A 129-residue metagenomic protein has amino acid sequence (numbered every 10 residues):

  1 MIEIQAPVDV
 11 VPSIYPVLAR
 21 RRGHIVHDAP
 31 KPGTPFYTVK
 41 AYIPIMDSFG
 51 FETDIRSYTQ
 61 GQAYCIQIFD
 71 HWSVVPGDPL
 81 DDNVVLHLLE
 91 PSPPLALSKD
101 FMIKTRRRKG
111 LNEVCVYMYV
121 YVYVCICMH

Functional and structural regions predicted by a protein language model:
M1-Y119, H129: Accessory interaction regions appended to the cores of large information-processing enzymes
Y121-Y123: Intrinsically disordered, low-complexity Ser/Thr- and Pro-rich stretches
C125-C127: Cysteine-centered motifs
